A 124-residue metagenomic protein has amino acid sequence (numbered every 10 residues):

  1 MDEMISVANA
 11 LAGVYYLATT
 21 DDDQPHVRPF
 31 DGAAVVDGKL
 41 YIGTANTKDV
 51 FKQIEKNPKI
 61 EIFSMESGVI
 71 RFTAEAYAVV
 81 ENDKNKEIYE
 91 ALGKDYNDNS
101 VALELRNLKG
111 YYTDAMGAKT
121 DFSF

Functional and structural regions predicted by a protein language model:
M1-M4, V27-P29, T47-D49, E90: A generic local structural motif
M1-Y16, F124: Extreme N-terminal tail/first-helix region
A12-N46, I54, I60-S64, T73: Short beta-strand segments
T19, N107, F124: Active-site donor-binding loop signature of nucleotide-sugar glycosyltransferases
K48-Y111, M116: Short, structured beta-strand-loop surface elements
G117-F124: Short, basic/aromatic-enriched C-terminal tail that caps enzymatic domains
